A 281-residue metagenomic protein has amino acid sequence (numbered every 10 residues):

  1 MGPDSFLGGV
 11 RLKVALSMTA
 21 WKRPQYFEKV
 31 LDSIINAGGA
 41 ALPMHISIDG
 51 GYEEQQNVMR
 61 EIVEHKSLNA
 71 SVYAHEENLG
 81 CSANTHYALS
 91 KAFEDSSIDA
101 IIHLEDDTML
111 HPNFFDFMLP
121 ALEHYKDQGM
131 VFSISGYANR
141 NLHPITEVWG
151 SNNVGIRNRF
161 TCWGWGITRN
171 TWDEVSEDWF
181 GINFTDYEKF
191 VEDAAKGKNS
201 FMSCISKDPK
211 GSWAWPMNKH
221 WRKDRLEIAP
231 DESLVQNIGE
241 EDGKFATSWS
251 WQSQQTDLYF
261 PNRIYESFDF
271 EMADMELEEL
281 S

Functional and structural regions predicted by a protein language model:
M1-H103, T108-S281: An acidic/histidine-cluster motif and surrounding catalytic segment that typifies divalent-metal-assisted enzyme active
